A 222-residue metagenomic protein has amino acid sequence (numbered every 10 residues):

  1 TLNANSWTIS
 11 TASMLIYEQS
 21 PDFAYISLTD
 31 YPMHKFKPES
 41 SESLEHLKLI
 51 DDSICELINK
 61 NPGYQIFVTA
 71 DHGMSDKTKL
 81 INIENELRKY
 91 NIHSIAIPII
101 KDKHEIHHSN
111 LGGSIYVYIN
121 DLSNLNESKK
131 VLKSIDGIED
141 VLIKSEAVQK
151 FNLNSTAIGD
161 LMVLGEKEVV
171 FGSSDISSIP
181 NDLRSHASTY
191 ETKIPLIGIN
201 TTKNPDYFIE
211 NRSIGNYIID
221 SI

Functional and structural regions predicted by a protein language model:
T1-K37, E127, K133-G137, G215-I222: His/Asp/Glu-rich, glycine-adjacent segments that coordinate divalent cations and/or stabilize oxyanion chemistry on
P21, G63-Y64, I158: Short, high-confidence coil segments that cap the C-terminus of an alpha-helix and link into the following beta-strand
F23-S27, F67, M162, I197: Structural motif
D30-M33, G73-S75, K167-V170, T202-K203: Short, solvent-exposed loop/turn segments at secondary-structure junctions
S41-E42: Extracellular loop and loop/strand-boundary signature of outer-membrane beta-barrel proteins
H46-I92, V163: Metal-dependent active-site segment of extracytoplasmic phospho-/sulfohydrolases and closely related
P98: Hard-cation-handling environments
K101-S221: Active-site neighborhoods of enzymes that stabilize oxyanions during catalysis
